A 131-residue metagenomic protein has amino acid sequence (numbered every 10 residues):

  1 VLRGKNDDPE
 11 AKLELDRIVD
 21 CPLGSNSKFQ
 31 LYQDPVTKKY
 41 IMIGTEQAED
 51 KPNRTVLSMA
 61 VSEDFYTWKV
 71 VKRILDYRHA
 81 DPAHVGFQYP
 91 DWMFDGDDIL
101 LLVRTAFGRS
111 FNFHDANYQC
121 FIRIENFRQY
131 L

Functional and structural regions predicted by a protein language model:
V1-G24, Q33-A83, G96-I99, V103-L131: Beta-rich carbohydrate-recognition and catalytic domains
S27-Q30, V85-D91: Beta-propeller and closely related beta-sheet repeat lectin domains
